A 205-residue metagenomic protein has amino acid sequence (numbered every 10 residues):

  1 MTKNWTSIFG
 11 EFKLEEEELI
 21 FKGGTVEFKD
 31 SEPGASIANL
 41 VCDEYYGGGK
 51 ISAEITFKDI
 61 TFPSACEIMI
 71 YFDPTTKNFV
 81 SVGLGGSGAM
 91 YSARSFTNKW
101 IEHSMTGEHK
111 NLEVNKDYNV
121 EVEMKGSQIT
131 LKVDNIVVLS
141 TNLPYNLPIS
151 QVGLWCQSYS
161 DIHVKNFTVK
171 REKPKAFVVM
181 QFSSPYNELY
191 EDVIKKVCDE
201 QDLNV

Functional and structural regions predicted by a protein language model:
M1, L139-L143, V164-F167: Peripheral membrane interaction modules
M1-G24: Extracellular glycan-recognition surfaces and repeat-rich motifs
K22-N98, K170-P174: Secretory/extracellular carbohydrate-interaction modules and structurally similar beta-sandwich "look-alikes"
E44-Y46, N111-N115, M124, L147: Surface-exposed coil/turn segments at beta-strand junctions on protein surfaces, enriched
A53, V114-T141: Carbohydrate-binding surfaces in secreted/extracellular proteins
F96-N119: Short, aromatic/His-centered strand-loop micro-motif at the edge of beta-sheets
T141-I162: Flexible glycan-contacting loops in extracellular carbohydrate-active proteins
S158-V205: Conserved N-terminal substructure of TIR/SEFIR domains
